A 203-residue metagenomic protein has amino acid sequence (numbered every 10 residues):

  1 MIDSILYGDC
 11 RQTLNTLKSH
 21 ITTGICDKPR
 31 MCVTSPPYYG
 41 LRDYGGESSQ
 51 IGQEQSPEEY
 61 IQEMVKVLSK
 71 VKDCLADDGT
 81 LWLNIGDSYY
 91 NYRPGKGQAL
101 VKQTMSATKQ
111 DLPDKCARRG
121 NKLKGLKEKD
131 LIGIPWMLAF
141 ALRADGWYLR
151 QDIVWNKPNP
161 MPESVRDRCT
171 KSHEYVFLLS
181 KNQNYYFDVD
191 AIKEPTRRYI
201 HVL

Functional and structural regions predicted by a protein language model:
M1-L203: Core catalytic lobe of class I
